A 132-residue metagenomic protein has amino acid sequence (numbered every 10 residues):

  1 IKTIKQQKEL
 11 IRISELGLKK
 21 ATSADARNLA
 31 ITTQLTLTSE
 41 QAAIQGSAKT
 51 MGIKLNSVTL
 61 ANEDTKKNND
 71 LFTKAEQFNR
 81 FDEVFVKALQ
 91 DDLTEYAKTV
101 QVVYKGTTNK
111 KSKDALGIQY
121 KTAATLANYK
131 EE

Functional and structural regions predicted by a protein language model:
I1-E132: His/Met- and acidic-residue-enriched segments that coordinate or traffic transition-metal cofactors and support
